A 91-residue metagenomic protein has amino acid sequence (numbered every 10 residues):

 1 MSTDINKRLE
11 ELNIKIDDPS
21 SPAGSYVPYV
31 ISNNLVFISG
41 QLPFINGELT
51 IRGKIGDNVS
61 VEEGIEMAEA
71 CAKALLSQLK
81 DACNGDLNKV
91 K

Functional and structural regions predicted by a protein language model:
M1-K91: Short, polar/acidic, helix-capping and beta-turn segments at strand->helix junctions that line the mouths
